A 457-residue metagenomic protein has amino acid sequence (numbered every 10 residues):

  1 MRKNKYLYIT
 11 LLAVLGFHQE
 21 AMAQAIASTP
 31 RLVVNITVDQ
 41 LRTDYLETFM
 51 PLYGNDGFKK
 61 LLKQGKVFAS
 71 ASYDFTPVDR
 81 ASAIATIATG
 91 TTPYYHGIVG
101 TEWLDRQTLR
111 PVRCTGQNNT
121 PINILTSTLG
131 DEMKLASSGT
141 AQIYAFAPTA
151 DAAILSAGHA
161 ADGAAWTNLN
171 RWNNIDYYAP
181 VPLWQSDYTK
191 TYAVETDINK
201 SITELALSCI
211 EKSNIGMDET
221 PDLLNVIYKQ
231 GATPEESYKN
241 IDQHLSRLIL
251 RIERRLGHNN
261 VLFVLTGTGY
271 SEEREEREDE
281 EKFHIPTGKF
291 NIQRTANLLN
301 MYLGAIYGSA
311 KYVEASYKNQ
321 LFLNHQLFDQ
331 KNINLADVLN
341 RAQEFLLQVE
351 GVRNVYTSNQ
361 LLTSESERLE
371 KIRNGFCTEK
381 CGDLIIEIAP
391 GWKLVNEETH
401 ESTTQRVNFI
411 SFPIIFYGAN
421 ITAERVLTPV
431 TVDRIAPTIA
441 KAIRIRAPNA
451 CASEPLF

Functional and structural regions predicted by a protein language model:
M1-S28: Bacterial Sec-dependent N-terminal signal peptides
T29-V34, Q64-A69, Y95, S138-I143 (+5 more regions): Loop/turn elements at helix/coil->beta-strand transitions in domains of secreted/extracellular proteins
R31-R42, L61, I87, M133 (+7 more regions): Beta-strand elements within well-structured catalytic alpha/beta cores of enzymes that handle phosphate/sulfate esters
R42-T48, Y73-D74, G116-P121, T191-T196 (+5 more regions): Second-shell loop/turn segments in exported
L46-Y94, Q142-A145: Short, structured active-site-proximal loop/turn typified by the sulfatase FGly-forming signature C/S-X-P-X-R
Y53, S70, D79, T101-N118 (+3 more regions): Secreted, luminal/periplasmic, and some membrane-associated catalytic domains that remodel anionic oxygen-ester
T92, G97-T220, K229-G231, E344-N354: His/Asp/Glu-rich, glycine-adjacent segments that coordinate divalent cations and/or stabilize oxyanion chemistry on
I292-I333, E401-I443: Substrate-binding rim/cap in mid-to-C-terminal beta-strand-loop elements of soluble/periplasmic
